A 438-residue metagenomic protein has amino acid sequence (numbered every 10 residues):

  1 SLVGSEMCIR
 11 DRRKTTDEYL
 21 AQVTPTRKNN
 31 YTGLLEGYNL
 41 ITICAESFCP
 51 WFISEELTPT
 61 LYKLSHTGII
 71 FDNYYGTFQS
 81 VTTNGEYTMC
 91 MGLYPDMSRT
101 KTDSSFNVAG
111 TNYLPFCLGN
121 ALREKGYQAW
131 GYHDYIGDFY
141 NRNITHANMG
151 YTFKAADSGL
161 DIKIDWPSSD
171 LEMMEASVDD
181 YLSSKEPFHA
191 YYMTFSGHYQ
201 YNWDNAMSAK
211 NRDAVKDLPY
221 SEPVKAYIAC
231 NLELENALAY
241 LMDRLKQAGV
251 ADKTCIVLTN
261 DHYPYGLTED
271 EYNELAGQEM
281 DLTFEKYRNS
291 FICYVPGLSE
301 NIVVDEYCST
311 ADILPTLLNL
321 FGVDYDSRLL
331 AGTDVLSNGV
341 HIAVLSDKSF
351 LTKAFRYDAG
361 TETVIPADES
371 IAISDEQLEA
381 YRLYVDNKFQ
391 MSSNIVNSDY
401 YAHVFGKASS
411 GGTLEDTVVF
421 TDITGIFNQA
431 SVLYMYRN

Functional and structural regions predicted by a protein language model:
L2-I9: Short, small-residue-biased leader/transition segments that mark boundaries at the very start of proteins
R13-D17: Fold-level signal for large, globular catalytic cores of enzyme and receptor domains
E18-N438: Solvent-exposed soluble domains appended to multi-pass membrane proteins
